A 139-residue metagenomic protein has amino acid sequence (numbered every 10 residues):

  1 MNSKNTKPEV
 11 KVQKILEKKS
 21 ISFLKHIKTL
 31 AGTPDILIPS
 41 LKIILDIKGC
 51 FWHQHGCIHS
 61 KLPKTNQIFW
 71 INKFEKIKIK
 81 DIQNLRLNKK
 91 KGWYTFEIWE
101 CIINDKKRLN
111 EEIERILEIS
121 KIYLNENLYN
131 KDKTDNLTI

Functional and structural regions predicted by a protein language model:
M1-I139: Nucleic-acid endo/exonuclease domains
